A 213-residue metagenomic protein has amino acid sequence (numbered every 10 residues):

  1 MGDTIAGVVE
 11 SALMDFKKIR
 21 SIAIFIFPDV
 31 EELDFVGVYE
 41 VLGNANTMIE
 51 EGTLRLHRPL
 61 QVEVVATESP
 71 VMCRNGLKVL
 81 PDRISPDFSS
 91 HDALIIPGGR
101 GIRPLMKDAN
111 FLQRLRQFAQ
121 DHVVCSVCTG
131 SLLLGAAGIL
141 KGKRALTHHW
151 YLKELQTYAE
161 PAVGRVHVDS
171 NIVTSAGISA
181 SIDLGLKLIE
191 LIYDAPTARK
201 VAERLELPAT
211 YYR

Functional and structural regions predicted by a protein language model:
G2-V124, L133-G135, K153, Y158-V163 (+2 more regions): Extended, subdomain-level signal for the structured scaffold at the beginning of enzyme domains
I26, T147, A176: Small/polar loops that bind or transfer phosphate-bearing groups
L80, L134-T147: Short beta-strand and adjoining strand-loop segment in the mid-core of the Rossmann-like NAD(P)-dependent dehydrogenase
I95, L146, H167: Conserved beta-strand segments that form the floor/walls of ligand-binding pockets within enzyme and binding domains
W150: Aromatic/histidine-rich interaction motifs
G164-T174: Amphipathic alpha-helical segments enriched in hydrophobic/aromatic residues interleaved with Lys/Arg
